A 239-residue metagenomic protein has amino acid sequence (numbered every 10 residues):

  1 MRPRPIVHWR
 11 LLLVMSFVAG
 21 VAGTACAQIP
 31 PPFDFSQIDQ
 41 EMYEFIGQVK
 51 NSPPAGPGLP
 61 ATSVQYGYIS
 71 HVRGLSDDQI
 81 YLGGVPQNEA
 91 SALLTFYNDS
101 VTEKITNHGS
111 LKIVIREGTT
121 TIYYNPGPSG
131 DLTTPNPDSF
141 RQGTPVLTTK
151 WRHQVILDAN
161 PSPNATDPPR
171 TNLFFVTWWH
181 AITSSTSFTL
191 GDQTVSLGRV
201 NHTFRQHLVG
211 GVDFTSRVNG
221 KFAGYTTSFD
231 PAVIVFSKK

Functional and structural regions predicted by a protein language model:
R2-L13: Bacterial N-terminal signal peptides that target proteins for export
L12-A22: Bacterial N-terminal signal peptides
G23-A27: Sec/Tat signal peptide C-region and signal peptidase I cleavage site
Q28-K239: Extracytosolic secretory-pathway proteins
